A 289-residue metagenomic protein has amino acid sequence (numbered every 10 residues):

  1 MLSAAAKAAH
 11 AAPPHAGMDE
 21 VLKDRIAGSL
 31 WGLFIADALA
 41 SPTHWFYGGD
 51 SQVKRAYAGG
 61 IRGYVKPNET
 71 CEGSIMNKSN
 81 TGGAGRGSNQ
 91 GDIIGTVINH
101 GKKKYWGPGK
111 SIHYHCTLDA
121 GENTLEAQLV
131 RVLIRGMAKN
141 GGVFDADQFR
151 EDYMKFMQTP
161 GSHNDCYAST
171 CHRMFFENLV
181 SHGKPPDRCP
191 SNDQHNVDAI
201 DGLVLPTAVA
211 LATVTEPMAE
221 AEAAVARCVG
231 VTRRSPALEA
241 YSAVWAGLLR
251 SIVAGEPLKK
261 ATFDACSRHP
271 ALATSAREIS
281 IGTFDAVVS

Functional and structural regions predicted by a protein language model:
L2-S289: Structured, active/binding-site neighborhoods that engage oxygen-rich ligands
